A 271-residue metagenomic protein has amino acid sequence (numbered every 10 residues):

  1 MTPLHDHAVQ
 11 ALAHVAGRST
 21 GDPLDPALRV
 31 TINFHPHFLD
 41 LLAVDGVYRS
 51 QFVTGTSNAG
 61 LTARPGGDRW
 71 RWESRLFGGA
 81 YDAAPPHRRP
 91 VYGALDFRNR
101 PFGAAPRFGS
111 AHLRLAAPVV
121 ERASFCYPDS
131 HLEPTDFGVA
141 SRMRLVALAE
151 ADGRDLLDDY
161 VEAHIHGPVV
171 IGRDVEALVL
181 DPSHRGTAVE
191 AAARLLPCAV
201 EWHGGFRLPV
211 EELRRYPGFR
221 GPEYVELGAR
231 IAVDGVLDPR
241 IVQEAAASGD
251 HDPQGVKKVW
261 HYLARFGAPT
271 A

Functional and structural regions predicted by a protein language model:
M1-F38, S50-T54, A59-A80, A84 (+2 more regions): Active-site-proximal loop/hinge segments that shape catalytic or ion-binding/gating pockets
D45-G46: Short glycine-centered helix-capping/turn motifs at secondary-structure transition points
D82-A104: Extended catalytic/binding region for NAD+/ADP-ribose chemistry, centered on the ART fold
